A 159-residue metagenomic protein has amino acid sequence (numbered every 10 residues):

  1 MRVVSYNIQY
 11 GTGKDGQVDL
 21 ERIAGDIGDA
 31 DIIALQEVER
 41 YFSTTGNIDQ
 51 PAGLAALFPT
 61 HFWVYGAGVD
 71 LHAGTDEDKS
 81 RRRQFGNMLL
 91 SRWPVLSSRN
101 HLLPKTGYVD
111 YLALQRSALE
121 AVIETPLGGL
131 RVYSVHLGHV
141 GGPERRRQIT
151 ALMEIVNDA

Functional and structural regions predicted by a protein language model:
M1-I32, T45, A56-L57, F62-A159: Active-site regions of metal-assisted phosphoester/phosphodiester hydrolases, unifying DNase/endonuclease modules
Q36-S43: Active-site neighborhood of divalent metal-dependent phosphoester/pyrophosphate hydrolases
A52-G53: Active-site phosphate/pyrophosphate- and oxyanion-stabilizing loops and adjacent acidic/basic residues in soluble
